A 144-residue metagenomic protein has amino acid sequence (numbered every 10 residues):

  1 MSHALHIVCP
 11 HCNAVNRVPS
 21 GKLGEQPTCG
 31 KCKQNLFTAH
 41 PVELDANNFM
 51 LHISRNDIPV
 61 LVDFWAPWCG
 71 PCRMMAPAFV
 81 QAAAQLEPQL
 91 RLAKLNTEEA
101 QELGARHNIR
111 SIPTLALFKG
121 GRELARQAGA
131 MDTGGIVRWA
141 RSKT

Functional and structural regions predicted by a protein language model:
C9-C12, C29-C32: Short cysteine-rich clusters marking metal-coordination/redox-active sites
N16, L36, A76: Cys/His-rich microdomains that often coordinate metals
V18-P27: Short linker/helix segments within small regulatory modules
P41-V60: A short beta-strand-turn-helix
D57, F64-W68, S111: Short pre-active-site segment immediately N-terminal to redox-active cysteine/selenocysteine motifs in thiol-based
F64, F79-A83, E87-E102: Thiol-based oxidoreductase modules, predominantly thioredoxin-like and allied folds used for disulfide exchange
F64-A78: Conserved redox-active cysteine motifs that mediate thiol-disulfide chemistry, especially di-cysteine Cys-X(1-2)-Cys
S111, A116-T144: Non-catalytic, surface beta->alpha helical segment in thiol-disulfide oxidoreductase systems
